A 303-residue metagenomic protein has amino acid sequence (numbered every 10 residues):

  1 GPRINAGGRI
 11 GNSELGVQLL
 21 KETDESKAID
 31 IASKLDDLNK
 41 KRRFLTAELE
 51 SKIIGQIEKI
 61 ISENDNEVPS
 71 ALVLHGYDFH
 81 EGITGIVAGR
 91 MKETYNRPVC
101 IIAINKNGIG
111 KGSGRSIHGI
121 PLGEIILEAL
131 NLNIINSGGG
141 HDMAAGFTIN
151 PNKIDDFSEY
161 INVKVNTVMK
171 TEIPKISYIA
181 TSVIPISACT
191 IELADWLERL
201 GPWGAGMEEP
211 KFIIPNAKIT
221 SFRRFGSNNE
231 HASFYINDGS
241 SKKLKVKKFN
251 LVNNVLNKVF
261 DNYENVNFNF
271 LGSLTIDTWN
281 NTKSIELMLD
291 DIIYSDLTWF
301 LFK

Functional and structural regions predicted by a protein language model:
G1-K153, I173, V183-P185: Hydrophobic helix-and-loop "lid/oligomerization" segment in the mid-to-C-terminal part of catalytic domains
N107-S113, N257, S284-M288, I292: Noncatalytic, beta-rich nucleic-acid-contacting surfaces in large DNA/RNA-processing enzymes
I125-A129, S158-V165: Short amphipathic alpha-helices in soluble, non-transmembrane regions that often serve as interface/regulatory elements
G139, L197, A217, N265-I276: OB-fold and OB-like beta-barrel modules that bind single-stranded nucleic acids
K164-V259: A contiguous loop/helix-start segment that scaffolds small-molecule binding in enzyme catalytic cores
Y235, L271-S273, M288-D290: Residue-level recognition of well-ordered beta-strand positions that form the cores of beta-sheet-rich folds across
N253-L271: Short nucleic-acid-contacting surface segments enriched for D/E, G, S/T with interspersed K/R
N280-F302: OB-fold/S1-family single-stranded nucleic acid-binding modules
